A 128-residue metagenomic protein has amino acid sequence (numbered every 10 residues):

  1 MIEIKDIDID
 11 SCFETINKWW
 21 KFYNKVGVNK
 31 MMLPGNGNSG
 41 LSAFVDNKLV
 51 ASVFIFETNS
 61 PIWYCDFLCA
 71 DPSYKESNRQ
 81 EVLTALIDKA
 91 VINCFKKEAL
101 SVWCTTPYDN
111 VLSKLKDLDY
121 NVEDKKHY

Functional and structural regions predicted by a protein language model:
M1-M31: Short amphipathic alpha-helix that is part of the acyltransferase structural core
I2, N38, D119-V122: Short glycine-aromatic motifs
D8-I9, F13-I16, L41, V45-N47 (+1 more regions): Solvent-exposed, well-ordered amphipathic alpha-helical segments that flank/support binding or catalytic loops
W20-D46, V50-A70: A conserved beta-strand-loop-helix scaffold within acyl/acetyltransferase catalytic domains
W63-D119: Acyl-donor binding region in acyl/amide transferases
T105, N121-Y128: Conserved catalytic-core motifs of GNAT/GCN5-like acyltransferases
